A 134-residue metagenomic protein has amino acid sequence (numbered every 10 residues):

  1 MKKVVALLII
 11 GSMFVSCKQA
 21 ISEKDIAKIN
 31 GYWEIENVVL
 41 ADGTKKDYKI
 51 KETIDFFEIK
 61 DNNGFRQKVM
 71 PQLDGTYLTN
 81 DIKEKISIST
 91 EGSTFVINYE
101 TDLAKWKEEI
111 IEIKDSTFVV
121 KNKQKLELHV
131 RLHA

Functional and structural regions predicted by a protein language model:
M1-V4, Q19: Positively charged n-region of N-terminal signal peptides that target proteins for export
V5-I9: Sec-dependent signal peptide hydrophobic core
M13-S16: C-terminal motif of bacterial Sec signal peptides marking the signal peptidase cleavage site
Q19-E34: N-terminal helix-cap/turn-to-beta initiation motif at the start of protein domains
I35-N63: Short, solvent-exposed loop/hinge segments that bridge or flank secondary-structure elements
E36, Q67-K68, N98, V120-K121 (+1 more regions): Beta-strand residues in well-ordered beta-sheet regions across diverse protein folds
N63-S116: Contiguous, well-ordered beta-strand patches that form the walls/edges of small beta-barrel/beta-sandwich domains
K83, V119-A134: Edge beta-strand at a domain terminus
